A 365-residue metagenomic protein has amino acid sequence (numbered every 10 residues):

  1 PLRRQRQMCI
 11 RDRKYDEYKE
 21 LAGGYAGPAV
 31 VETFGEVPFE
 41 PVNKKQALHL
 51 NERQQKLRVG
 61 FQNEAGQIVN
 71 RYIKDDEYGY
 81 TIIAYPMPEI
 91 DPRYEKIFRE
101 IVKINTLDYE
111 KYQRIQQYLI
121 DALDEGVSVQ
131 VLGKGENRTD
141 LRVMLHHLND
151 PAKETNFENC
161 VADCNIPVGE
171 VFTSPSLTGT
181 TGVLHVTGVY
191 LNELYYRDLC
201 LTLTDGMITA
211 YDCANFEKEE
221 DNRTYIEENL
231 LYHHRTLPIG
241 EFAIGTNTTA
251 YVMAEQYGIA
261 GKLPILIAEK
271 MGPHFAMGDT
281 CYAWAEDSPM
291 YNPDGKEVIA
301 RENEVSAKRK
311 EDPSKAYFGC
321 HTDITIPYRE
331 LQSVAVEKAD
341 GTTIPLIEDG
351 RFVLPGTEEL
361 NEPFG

Functional and structural regions predicted by a protein language model:
P1-I10: Single conserved hydrophobic/aromatic residue that forms the stacking wall/gate of nucleotide- or nucleobase-binding
Y15, L21, Q130, A254-G365: Charged, compositionally biased interaction regions
E17-A22, G66-I73, Q117-D121, V129-L132 (+6 more regions): A generic local secondary-structure boundary/capping motif
Y25-C164: Conserved, well-structured core segments that form the ligand-binding/active-site neighborhood of functional domains
N149-G188: Short, conserved active-site entrance elements at the starts or edges of catalytic domains
S176-H233: Long, well-ordered mid-to-C-terminal structural blocks that present hydrophobic/aromatic surfaces
T181, Y196-D198, D205, L237-E241 (+3 more regions): Active-site lining segments that contact anionic ligands and/or coordinate catalytic metals
A210-E286: Dual-mode signal for accessory low-complexity, basic/Gly-rich regions
